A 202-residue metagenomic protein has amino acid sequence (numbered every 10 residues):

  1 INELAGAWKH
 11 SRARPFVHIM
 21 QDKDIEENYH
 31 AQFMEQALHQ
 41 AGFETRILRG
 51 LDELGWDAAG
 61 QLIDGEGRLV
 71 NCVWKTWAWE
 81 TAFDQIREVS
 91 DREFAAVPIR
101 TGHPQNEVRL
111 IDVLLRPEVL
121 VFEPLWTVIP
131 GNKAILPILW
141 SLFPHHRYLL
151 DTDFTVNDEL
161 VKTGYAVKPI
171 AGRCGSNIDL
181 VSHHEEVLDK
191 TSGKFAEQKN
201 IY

Functional and structural regions predicted by a protein language model:
I1-Y202: Domain-scale recognition of functional cores that engage charged ligands
